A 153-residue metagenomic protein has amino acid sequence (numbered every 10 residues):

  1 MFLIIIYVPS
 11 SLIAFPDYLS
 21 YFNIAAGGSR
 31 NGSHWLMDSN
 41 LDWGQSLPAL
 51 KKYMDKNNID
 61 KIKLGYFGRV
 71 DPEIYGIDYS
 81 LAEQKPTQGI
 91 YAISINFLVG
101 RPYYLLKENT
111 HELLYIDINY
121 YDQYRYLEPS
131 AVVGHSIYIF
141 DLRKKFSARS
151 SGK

Functional and structural regions predicted by a protein language model:
M1-F22: Signature aromatic-anchored transmembrane alpha helix within multi-pass, membrane-resident enzymes that catalyze glycan
F15-W35: Extracytoplasmic catalytic-loop and juxtamembrane helix elements of membrane-embedded, polyprenol/dolichol-linked
S29-K153: C-terminal luminal/periplasmic domains and tails of membrane-associated envelope-modifying transferases
